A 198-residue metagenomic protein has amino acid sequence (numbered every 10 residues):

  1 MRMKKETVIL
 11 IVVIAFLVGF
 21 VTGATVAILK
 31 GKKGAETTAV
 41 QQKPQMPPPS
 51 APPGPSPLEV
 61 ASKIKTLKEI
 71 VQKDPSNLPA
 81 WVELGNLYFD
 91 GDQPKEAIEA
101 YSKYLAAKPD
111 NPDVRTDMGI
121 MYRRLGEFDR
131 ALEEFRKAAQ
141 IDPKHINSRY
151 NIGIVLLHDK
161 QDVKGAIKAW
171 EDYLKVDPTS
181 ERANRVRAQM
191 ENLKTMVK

Functional and structural regions predicted by a protein language model:
M1-E69, K73: Long, contiguous interaction/recruitment modules in multidomain scaffold/adaptor proteins
K73, A107, I141-D142, V176-T179: Structural marker of alpha-solenoid helical repeat scaffolds
L78-P79, P112-D113, I146-N147, E181: Helix-start (N-cap) detector for alpha-helical repeat units in TPR-like alpha-solenoids, especially tetratricopeptide
E83, D117, N151, R185-Q189: Canonical tetratricopeptide repeat
N86, I120, I154-V155, N192: Residue-level recognition of tetratricopeptide repeat
F89, R123, L157-H158: Position-specific recognition of the canonical hydrophobic site in helix A of tetratricopeptide repeat
